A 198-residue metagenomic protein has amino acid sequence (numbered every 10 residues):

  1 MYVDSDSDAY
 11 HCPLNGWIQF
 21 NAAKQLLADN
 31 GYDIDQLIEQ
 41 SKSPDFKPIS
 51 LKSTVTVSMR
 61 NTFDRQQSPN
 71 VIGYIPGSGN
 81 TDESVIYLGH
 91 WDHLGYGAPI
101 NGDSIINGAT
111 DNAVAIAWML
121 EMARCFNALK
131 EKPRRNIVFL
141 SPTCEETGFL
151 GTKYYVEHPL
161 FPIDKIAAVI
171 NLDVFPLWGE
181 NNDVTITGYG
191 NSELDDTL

Functional and structural regions predicted by a protein language model:
Y2-D33, N80, P142-L198: Metal-dependent peptidase/peptidase-like ectodomains
S5-G108, R124-E131, E157: Soluble metallo-hydrolase cores and metallopeptidase-like ectodomains found primarily in the secretory/periplasmic
R65-Q66, V114-I116, G148: Phosphate/oxyanion-binding active-site loops and adjacent basic polyanion-contact surfaces
E83-I86, N136-V138, I166-A168: Beta-sheet entry/capping signal
G89-H93, S104, I137, L172-V174 (+1 more regions): Active/binding-pocket-proximal capping segment
G102, E121-L150, L172: Short helix-loop-beta-strand segments that form the rim/entrance of peptidase-like active sites
G108-M122: Active-site alpha-helical elements of protease catalytic centers
